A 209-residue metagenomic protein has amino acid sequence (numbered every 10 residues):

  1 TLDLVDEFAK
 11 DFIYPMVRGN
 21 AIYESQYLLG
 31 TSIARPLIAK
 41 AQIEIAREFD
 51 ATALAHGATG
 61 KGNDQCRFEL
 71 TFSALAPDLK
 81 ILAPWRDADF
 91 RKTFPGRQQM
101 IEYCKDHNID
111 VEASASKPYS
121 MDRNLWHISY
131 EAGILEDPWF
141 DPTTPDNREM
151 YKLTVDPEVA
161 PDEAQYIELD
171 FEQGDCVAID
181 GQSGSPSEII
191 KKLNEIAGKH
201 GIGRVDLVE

Functional and structural regions predicted by a protein language model:
T1-E209: Nucleotide-activated chemistry modules centered on ATP-dependent adenylation/adenylyltransferase
